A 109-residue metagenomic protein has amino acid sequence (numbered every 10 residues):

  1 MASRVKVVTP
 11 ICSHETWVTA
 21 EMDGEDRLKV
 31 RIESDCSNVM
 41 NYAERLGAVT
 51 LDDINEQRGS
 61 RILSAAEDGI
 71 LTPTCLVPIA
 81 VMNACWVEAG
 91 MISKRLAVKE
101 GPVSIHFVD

Functional and structural regions predicted by a protein language model:
M1, V18, D53, F107-D109: A generic hydrophobic-segment detector
M1-R31: Basic/polar, acidic-poor N-terminal "presequence/leader" segments that form or can form short amphipathic helices
A2-V5, R58-G59, G90: Short secondary-structure boundary micro-motifs
V5-V7, S64, K94-R95: Short, well-ordered helical secondary-structure segments
D23-N83, I92: Active-site- and interface-proximal helix/loop "cap" or "latch" segments in soluble metabolic and energy-transducing
N83-D109: C-terminal charged interaction modules
